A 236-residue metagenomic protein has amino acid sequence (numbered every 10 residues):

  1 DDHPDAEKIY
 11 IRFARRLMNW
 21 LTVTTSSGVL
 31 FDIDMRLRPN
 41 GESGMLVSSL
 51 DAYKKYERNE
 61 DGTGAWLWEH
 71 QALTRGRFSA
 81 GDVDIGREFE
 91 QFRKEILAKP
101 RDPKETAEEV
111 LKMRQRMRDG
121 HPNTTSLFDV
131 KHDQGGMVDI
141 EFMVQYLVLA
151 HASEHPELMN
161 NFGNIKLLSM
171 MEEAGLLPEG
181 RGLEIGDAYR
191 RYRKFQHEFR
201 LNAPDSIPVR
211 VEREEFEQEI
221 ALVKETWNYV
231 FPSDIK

Functional and structural regions predicted by a protein language model:
D1-K236: A nucleotide- and high-energy phosphate-metabolite-utilizing enzyme signature
